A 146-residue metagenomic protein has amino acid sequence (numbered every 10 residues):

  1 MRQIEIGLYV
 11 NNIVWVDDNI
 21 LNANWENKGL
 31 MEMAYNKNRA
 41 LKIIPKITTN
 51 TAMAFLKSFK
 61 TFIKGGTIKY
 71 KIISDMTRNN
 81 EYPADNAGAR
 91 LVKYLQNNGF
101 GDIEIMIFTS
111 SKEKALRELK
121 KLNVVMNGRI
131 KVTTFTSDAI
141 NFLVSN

Functional and structural regions predicted by a protein language model:
M1-K42, V125-N146: Non-catalytic signal-transmission and effector/linker regions of two-component phosphorelay proteins
L8-V10, A40, G66-K69, D102-I103: A general structural motif
V16-D17, K46-T49, I72: Conserved sequence signature across two-component system core domains
V16-I20, M76-T77, S110: Structural motif
N22-K28, L56, Y82-N86, L116-K120: A short acidic (Asp/Glu
P45-M53, T136: Conserved Asp/Asn-Gly motif in the active-site loop of CheY-like receiver
A52-G99: Conserved phosphotransfer microenvironments
K71, V92-N97, G101-K120: A short, hydrophobic beta-strand element within the central beta-sheet of small alpha/beta folds
